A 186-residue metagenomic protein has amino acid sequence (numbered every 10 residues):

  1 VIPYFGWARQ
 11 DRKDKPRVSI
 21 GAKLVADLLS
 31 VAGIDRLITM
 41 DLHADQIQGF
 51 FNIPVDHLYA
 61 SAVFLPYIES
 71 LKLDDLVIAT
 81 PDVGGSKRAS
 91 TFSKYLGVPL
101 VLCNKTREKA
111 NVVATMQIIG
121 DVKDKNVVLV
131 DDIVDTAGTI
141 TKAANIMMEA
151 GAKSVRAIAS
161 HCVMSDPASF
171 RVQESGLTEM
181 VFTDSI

Functional and structural regions predicted by a protein language model:
V1-I186: PRPP-associated nucleotide enzymes
